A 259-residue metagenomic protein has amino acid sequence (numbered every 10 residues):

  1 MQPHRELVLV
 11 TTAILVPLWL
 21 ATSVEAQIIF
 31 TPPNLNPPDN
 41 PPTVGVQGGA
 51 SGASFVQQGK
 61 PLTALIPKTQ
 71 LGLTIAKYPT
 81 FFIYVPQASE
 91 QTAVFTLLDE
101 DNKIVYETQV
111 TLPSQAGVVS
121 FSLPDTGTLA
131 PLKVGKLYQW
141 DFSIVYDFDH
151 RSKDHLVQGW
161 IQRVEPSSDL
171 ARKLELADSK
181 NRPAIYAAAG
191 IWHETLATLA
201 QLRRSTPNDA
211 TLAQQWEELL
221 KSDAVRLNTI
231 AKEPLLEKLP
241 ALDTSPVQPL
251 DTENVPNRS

Functional and structural regions predicted by a protein language model:
M1-T11: Bacterial N-terminal signal peptides that target proteins for export
L20-A26: Sec/Tat signal peptide C-region and signal peptidase I cleavage site
T31-P41, L71, T111-S114, V134 (+2 more regions): Extended, polar beta-sheet/loop recognition surfaces of beta-rich domains that mediate binding to diverse ligands
K60, K68-Q87: Contiguous beta-strand segments within globular domains
K103-G117: Solvent-exposed serine/threonine-rich low-complexity stretches and specific carbohydrate-binding patches
V119-V134: Signal that preferentially marks extracellular ectodomain short beta-strand elements of beta-sandwich modules
V134-D147, A200: Internal, hydrophobic beta-strand segments that form the core of beta-sheet-rich folds
P207, A213-R258: Preference for solvent-exposed, low-hydrophobicity sequence contexts
